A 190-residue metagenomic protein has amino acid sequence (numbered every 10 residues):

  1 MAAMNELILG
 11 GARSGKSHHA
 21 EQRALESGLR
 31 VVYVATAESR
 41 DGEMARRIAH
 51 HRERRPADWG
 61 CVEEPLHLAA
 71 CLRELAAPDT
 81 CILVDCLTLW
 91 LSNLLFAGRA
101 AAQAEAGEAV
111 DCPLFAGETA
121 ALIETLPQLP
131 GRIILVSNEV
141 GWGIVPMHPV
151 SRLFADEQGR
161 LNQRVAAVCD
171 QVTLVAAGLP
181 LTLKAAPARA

Functional and structural regions predicted by a protein language model:
A2-A76: Conserved P-loop
A20, H51, L83, N138 (+1 more regions): Residue-level signal for inorganic ion chemistry
V31, I82, Q171-L174: Short, well-ordered beta-strand core segments
V34, V62-E63, L83-C86, L135-V136: Short, conserved beta-strand edge motifs with alternating hydrophobic and charged residues
L66, L89-A190: Replace "adjacent to P-loop NTPase cores in ATP/GTP-dependent enzymes" with "adjacent to NTP-binding cores
L75, T80-L95: A basic- and aromatic-enriched beta-loop-alpha substructure that forms the phosphate/nucleotide- and DNA/RNA-contacting
